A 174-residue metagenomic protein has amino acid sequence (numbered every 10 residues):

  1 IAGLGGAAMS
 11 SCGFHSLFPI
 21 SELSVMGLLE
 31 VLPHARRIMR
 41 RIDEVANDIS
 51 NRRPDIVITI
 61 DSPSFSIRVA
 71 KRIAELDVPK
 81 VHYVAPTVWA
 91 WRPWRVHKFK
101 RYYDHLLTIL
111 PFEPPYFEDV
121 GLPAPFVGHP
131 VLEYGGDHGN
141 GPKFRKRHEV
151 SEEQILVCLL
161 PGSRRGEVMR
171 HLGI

Functional and structural regions predicted by a protein language model:
I1-R145, L160-H171: Active-site and donor-binding regions of nucleotide-sugar-utilizing enzymes
R147-E149: Short secondary-structure boundary/capping segments
S151-C158: Charged active-site motifs of nucleotide-sugar-dependent glycosyltransferases
I174: Cofactor-cradling patches in redox/metallo enzymes
